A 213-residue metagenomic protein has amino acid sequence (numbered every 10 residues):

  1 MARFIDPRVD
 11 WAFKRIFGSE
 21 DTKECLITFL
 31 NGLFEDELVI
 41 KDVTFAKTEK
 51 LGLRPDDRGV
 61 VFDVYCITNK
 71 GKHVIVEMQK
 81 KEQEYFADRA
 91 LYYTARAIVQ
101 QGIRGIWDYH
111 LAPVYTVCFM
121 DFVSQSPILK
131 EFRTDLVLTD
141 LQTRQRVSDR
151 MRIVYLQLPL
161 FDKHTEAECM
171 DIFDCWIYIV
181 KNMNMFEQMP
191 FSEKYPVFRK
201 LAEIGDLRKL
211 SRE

Functional and structural regions predicted by a protein language model:
M1-E213: Elongated, amphipathic alpha-helical interaction scaffolds
